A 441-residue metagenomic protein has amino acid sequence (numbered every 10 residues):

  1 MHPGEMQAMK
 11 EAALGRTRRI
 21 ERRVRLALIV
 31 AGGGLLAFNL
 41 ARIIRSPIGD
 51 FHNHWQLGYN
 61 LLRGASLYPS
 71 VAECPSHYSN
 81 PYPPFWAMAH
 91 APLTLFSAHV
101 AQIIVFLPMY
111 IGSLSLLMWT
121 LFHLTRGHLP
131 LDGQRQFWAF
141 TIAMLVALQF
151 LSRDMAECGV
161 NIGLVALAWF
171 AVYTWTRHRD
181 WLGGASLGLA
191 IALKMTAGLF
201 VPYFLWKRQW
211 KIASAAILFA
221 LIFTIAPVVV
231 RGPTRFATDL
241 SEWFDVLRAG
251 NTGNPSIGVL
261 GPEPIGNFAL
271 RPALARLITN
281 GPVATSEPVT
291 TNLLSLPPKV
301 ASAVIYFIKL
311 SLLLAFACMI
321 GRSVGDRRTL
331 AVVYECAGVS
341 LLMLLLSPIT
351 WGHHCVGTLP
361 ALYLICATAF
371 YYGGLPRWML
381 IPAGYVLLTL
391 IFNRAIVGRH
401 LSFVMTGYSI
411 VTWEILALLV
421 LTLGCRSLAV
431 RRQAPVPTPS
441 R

Functional and structural regions predicted by a protein language model:
H2, M6-G183, K207-Y334, L342-L345 (+2 more regions): Primarily membrane-embedded glycan-assembly and transfer machineries that use lipid-linked glycans
N80, L364-R441: Aromatic-enriched
L95, H123, F204, Y363-L364 (+1 more regions): Active-site catalytic microenvironments for nucleophilic, acid-base chemistry
P108-G112, G159-L167, A190-T196, I217 (+3 more regions): Membrane-embedded alpha-helical segments of multi-pass membrane proteins, especially the transmembrane helices
A168-V172, T196, F223-T224, L362-T368: Alpha-helical transmembrane segments and their membrane-interface exit regions
W181-F204, V339-L346: Membrane-interface alpha helices of multi-pass inner-membrane proteins
G188, A215-L221, E335-L341, R377-L388: Central hydrophobic cores of alpha-helical transmembrane segments in multi-pass integral membrane proteins
W351-A367: Hydrophobic/aromatic-rich transmembrane helices and adjacent perimembrane loops
